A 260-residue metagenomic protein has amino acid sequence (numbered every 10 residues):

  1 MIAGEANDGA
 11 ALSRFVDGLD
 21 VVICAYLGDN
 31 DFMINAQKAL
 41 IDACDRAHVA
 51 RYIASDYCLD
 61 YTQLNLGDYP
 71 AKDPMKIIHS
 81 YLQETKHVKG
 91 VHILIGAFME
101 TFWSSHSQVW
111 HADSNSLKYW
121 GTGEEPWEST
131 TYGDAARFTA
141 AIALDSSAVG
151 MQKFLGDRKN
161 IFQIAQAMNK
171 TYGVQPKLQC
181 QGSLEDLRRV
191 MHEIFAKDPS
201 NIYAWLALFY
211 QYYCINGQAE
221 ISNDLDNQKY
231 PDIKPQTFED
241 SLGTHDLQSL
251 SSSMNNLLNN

Functional and structural regions predicted by a protein language model:
M1-V21, D31: Conserved Rossmann-fold cofactor-binding substructure of NAD(P)-dependent oxidoreductases
I2, I23, I53, V91-I93 (+1 more regions): Hydrophobic/aromatic beta-strand patches that form the interior of the parallel beta-sheet core in alpha/beta enzyme
N7-A10, N30, A47, C58-K177 (+1 more regions): Oxidoreductase cofactor-interface core, primarily capturing Rossmann-like NAD(P)-dependent enzymes
S13, L19, Y132-A140, P235-G243: Short, amphipathic alpha-helical "lid/cap" segments that border enzyme active or binding sites
D17-I53, P70-Y81: NAD(P)-cofactor binding segment of oxidoreductase domains
D31-A36, Q63, Y213-C214: Glycine/threonine-rich flexible loop motifs
L184-N260: A hydrophobic C-terminal alpha-helical subdomain
